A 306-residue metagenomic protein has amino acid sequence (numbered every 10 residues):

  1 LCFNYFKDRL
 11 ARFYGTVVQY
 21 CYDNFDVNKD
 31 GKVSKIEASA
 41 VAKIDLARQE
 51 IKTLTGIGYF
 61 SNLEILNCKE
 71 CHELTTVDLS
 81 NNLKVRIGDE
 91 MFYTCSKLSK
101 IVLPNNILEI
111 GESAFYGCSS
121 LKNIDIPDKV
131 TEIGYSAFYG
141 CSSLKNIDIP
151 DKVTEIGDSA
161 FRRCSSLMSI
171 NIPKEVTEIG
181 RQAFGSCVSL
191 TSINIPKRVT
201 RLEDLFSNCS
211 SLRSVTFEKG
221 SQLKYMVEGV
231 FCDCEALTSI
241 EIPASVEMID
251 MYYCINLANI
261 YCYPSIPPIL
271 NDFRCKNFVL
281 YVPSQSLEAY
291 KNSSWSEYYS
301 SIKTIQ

Functional and structural regions predicted by a protein language model:
C2-K7, C21, V279-Q306: Extracellular/surface-exposed low-complexity segments
F3-F6, F13-Y14, Y116, Y135 (+3 more regions): Aromatic (phenylalanine/tyrosine) cluster motif
N4-D8, N106, D158: Intrinsic-disorder-associated, low-complexity terminal segments enriched in Asp/Asn/His/Tyr and depleted of Lys/Arg
L10-C21: Disulfide-bonded cysteine-rich modules in secreted/extracellular proteins, activating on the conserved Cys frameworks
D26-K35: Acidic, glycine-anchored loop motifs typical of Ca2+
D45-R86, S96-E109, S119-E132, S142-E155 (+7 more regions): Structural signature of tandem-repeat unit edges
D89-Y93, G111-Y116, G134-Y139, G157-R162 (+4 more regions): Consensus positions within tandem repeat domains that build extended binding/scaffold surfaces
